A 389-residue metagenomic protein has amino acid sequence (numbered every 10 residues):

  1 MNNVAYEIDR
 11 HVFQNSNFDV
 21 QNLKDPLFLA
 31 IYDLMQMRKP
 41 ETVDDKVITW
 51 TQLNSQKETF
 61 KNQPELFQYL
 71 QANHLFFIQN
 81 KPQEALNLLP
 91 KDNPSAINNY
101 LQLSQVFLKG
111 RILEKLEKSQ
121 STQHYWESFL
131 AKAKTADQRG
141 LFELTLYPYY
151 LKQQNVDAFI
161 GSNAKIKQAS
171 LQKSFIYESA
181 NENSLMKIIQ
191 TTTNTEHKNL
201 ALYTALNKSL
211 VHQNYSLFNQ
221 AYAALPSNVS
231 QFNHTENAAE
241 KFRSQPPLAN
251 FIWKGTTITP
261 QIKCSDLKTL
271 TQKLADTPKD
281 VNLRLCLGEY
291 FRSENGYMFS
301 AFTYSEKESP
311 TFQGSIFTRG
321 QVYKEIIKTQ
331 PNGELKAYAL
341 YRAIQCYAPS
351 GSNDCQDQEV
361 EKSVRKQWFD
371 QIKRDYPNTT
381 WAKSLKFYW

Functional and structural regions predicted by a protein language model:
M1-W389: Acidic, polar-rich low-complexity tracts and alpha-helical solenoid repeat scaffolds
